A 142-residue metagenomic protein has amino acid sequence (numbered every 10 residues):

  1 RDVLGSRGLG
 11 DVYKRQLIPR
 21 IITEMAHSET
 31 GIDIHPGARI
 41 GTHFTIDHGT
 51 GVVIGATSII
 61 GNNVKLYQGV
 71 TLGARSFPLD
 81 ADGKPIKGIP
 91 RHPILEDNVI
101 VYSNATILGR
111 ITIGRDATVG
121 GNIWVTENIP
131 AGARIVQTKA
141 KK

Functional and structural regions predicted by a protein language model:
R1-Y13: Single conserved hydrophobic/aromatic residue that forms the stacking wall/gate of nucleotide- or nucleobase-binding
D11-S28: A transmembrane-helix-recognition feature enriched in membrane-embedded lipid enzymes and envelope glyco-/phospholipid
H27-K142: Structural signal for interior beta-strand "rungs" in well-ordered beta-sheet cores of soluble enzyme domains
